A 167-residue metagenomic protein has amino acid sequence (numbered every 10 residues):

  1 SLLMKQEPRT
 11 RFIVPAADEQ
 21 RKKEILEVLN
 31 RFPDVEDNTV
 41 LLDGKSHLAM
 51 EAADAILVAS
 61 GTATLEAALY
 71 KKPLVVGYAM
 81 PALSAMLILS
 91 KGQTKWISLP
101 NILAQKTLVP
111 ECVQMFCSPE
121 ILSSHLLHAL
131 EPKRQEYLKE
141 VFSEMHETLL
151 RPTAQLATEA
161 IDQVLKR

Functional and structural regions predicted by a protein language model:
S1-R167: Nucleotide-activated sugar donor-binding and catalytic core shared by glycosyltransferases and related lipid-linked
